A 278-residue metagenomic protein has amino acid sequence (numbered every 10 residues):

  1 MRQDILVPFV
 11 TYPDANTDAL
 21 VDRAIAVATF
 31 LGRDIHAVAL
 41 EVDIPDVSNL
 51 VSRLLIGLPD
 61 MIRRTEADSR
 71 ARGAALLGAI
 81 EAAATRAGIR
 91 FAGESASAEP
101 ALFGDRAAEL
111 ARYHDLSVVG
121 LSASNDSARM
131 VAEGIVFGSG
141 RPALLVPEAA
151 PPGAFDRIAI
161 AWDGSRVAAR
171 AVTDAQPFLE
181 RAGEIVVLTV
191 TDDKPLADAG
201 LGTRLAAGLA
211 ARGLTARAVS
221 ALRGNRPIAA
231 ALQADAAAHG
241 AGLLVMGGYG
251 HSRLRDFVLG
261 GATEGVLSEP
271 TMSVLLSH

Functional and structural regions predicted by a protein language model:
M1-I62, G138-R141, A154-A221: Small/aliphatic-rich secondary-structure junction motif
T17-L20, F103, A128, A168-A171 (+2 more regions): Amphipathic coiled-coil/heptad-repeat helices and related helical stalk/stem segments that mediate oligomerization
V21, A26, F30, D105-P152 (+1 more regions): Gly/Ser-rich helix-loop-strand patches that form or flank binding pockets for ribonucleotide-derived cofactors
H36-V38, E94, V118, L144 (+4 more regions): Hydrophobic/aromatic beta-strand patches that form the interior of the parallel beta-sheet core in alpha/beta enzyme
V42-D43, E81-S117, R212-L244, G250-R255 (+1 more regions): Structural beta-alpha unit
P59-A75: A short acidic, glycine-rich active-site loop that binds or catalyzes chemistry on phosphate/adenosine moieties
A75-A83, R204, G208: Amphipathic alpha-helical segments that form well-ordered structural scaffolds and often line/cohere around active
S97-A101, A123-N125, S165-R166: Short beta->alpha connector loops
